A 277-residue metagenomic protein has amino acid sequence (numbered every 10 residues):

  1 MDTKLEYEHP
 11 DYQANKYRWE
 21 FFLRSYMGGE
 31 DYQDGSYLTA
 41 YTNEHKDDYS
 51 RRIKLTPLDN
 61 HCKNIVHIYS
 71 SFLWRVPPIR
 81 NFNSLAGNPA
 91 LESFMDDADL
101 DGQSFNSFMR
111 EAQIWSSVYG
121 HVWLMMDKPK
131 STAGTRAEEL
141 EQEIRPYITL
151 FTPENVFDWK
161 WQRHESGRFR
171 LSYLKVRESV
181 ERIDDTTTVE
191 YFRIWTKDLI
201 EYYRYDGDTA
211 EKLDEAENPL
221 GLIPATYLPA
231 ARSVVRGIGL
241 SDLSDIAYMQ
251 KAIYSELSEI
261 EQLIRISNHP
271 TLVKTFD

Functional and structural regions predicted by a protein language model:
M1, D47, L58, K63 (+7 more regions): Intrinsic-disorder/low-complexity regions
M1-I148: Extended, helix-rich architectural segments
L5, I53, I65-I68, I79 (+13 more regions): Weak global preference for isoleucine
H45, I65, N83, A133 (+7 more regions): A broad, structure-centric signal for solvent-exposed, well-ordered loop/edge residues that line or flank functional
T56, K175, I253-E256: Exposed, low-complexity/repetitive linear segments and helix-based recognition motifs, biased toward charged/polar
D101-F105, F151-P153, Q250-I253: A short linear-motif detector with a strong N-terminal bias
Q113-I238: Extended, regular secondary-structure scaffolds
E211-D277: Extended, charged amphipathic alpha-helical segments
